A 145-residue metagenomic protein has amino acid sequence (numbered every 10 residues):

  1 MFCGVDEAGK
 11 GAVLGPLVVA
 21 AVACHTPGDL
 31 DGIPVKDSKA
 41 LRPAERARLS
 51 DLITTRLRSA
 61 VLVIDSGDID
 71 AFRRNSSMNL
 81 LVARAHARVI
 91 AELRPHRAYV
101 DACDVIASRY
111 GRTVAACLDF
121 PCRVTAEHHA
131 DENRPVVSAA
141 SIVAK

Functional and structural regions predicted by a protein language model:
M1-C3, E7-K145: Acidic (Asp/Glu) carboxylate-rich active-site/surface patches
